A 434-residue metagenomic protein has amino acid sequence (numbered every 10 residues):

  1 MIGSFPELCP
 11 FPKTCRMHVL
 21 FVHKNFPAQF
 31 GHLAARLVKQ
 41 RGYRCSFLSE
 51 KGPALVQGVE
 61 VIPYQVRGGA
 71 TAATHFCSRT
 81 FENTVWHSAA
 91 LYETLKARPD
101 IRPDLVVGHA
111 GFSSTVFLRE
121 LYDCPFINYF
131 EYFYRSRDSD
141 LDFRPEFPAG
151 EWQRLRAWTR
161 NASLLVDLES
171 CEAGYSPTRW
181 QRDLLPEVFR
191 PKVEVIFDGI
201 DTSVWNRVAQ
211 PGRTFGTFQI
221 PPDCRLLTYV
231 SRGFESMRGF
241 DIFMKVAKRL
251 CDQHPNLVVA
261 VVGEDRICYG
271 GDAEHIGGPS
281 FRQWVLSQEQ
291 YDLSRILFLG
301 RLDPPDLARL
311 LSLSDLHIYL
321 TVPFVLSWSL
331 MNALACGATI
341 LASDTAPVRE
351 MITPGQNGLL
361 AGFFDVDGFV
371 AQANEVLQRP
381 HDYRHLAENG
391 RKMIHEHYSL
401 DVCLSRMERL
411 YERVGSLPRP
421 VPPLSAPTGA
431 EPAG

Functional and structural regions predicted by a protein language model:
C9-E60, Q65, P418, L424 (+1 more regions): N-terminal subdomain of nucleotide-sugar transferases
G68-C77, C124-A162, S203, R207-V208 (+1 more regions): Acceptor-binding helix/loop patch of EC 2.4 sugar-transfer enzymes, predominantly nucleotide-sugar-dependent
G216-R238, M244-R249, V259-A260: Conserved donor-binding/catalytic core segment of Leloir-type glycosyltransferases
I267, A273-R301, P305: Nucleotide-activated donor-binding/catalytic signature segment of Leloir-type glycosyltransferases, i.e., the conserved
V322: Aromatic "clamp/platform" in nucleotide-sugar-dependent glycosyltransferases that forms part of the donor/acceptor
T339-A342: Short hydrophobic beta-strand element within catalytic cores of glycosyltransferases and related nucleotide-activated
P354-G355, L359-V366, E375-P380: Conserved acidic donor-binding segment of nucleotide-sugar-dependent glycosyltransferases
G368, E375, D382-H397, C403-R409: A short, well-ordered alpha-helix in the C-terminal region of glycosyltransferases
